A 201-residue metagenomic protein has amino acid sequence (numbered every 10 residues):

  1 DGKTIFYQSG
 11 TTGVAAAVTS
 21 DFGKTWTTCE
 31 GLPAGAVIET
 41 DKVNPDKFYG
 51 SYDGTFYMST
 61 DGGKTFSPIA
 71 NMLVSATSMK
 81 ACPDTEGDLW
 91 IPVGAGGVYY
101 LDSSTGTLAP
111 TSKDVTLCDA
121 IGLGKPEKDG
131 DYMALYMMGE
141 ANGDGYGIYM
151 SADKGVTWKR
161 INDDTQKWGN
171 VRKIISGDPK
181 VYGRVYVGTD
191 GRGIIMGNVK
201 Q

Functional and structural regions predicted by a protein language model:
D1, V37-V43, S78-T85, A120-G130 (+1 more regions): Structural signature of eukaryotic scaffold interfaces centered on beta-propeller domains
T11-V14, T55-F56, G96-V98, E140-D144 (+1 more regions): Short glycine/acidic-enriched loop and turn motifs that connect beta-strands
A17-S20, S59-T60, F66, Y100-S104 (+3 more regions): Conserved Ser/Thr-centered positions that define the repeating blades of beta-propeller domains
W26-E30, F66-A70, T107-S112, K159-D163: A short beta-strand motif characteristic of beta-propeller blades
L73-A76, S112-G122, T157-K180: Conserved blade-ending motifs and adjacent loop-strand segments that build the rim/top face of beta-propeller domains
P83-D88, P92-Y100, P110-V156: Loop/turn-rich, solvent-exposed surfaces of beta-rich toroidal or solenoidal domains
G169-Q201: Blade-level signature of beta-propeller repeat domains, shared across WD40, Kelch, NHL, RCC1 and BNR/Asp-box propellers
